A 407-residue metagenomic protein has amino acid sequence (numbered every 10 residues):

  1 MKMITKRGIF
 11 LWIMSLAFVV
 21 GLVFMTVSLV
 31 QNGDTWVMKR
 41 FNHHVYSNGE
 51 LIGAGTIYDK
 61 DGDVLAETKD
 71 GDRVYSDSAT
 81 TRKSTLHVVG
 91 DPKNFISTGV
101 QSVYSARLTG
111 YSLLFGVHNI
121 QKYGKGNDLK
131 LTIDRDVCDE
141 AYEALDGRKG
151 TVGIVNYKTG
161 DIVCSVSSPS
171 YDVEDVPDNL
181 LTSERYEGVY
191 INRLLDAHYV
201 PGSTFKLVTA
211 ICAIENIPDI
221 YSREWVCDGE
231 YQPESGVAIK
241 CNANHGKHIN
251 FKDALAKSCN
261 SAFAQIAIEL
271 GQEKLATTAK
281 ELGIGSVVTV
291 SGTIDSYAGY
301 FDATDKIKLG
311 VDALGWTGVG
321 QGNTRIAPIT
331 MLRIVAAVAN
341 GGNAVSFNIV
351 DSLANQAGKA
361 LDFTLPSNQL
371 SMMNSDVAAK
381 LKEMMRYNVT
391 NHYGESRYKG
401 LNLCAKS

Functional and structural regions predicted by a protein language model:
M1-L180, V189, H198, R223 (+2 more regions): Periplasmic/cell-envelope proteins involved in peptidoglycan metabolism and beta-lactam response
D61, K158-S203, V208-S407: Beta-lactam-recognizing serine transpeptidase/beta-lactamase-like catalytic domain environment
